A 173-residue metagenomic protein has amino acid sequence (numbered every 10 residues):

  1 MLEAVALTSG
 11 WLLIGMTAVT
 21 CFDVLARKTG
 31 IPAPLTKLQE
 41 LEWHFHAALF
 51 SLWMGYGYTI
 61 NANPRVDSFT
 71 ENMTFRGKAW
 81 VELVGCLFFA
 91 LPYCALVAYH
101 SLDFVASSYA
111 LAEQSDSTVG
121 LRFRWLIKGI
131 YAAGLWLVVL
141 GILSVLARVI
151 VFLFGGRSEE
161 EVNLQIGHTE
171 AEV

Functional and structural regions predicted by a protein language model:
M1-V173: Alpha-helical transmembrane segments and membrane-interface helix-loop junctions in multi-pass membrane proteins
